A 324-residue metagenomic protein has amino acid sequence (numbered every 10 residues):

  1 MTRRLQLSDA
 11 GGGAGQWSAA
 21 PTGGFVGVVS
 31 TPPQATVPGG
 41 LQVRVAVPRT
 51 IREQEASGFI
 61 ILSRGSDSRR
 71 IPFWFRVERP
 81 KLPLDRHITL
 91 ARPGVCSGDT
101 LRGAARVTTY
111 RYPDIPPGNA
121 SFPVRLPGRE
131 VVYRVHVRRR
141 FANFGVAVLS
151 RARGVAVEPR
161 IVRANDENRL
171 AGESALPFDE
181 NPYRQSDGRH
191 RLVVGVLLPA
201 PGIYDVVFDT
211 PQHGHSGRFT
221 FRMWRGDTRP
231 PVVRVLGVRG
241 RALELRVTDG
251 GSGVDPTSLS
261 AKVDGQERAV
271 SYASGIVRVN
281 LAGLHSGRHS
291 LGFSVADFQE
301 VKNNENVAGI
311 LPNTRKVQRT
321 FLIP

Functional and structural regions predicted by a protein language model:
M1-R4, G39-L41, T50-F59, R239-R241: Short, solvent-exposed loop/turn segments enriched in Ser/Thr/Gly
L7-G11, L245-G253, D297-E300: Extracellular acidic, Ser/Thr/Pro-rich low-complexity tracts
A10-R44, G154-P159: Surface-exposed binding patches on compact interaction domains or structured appendages
P21, F25, P117-N181: Acidic, Ser/Thr/Pro-rich low-complexity intrinsically disordered segments
T50-L82: Terminal connector regions
I51-R52, L197-A200, L281-R288: Surface-exposed, short loops/turns at beta-strand junctions within beta-sandwich domains
S63, R76-R111, Y133, R160-S174 (+2 more regions): C-terminal edge strands of extracellular/lumenal beta-sandwich accessory domains
G65, A296-P312: Short, solvent-exposed loop/turn segments at the edges of extracellular beta-sandwich modules
